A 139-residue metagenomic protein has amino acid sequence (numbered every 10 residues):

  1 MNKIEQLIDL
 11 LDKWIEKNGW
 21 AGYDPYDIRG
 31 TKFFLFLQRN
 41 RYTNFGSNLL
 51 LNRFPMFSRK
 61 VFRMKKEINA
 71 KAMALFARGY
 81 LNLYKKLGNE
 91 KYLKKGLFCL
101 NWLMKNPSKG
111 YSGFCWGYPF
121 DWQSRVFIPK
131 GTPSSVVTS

Functional and structural regions predicted by a protein language model:
M1-S139: Glycan-recognition and catalytic cores of secretory/periplasmic carbohydrate-active enzymes
